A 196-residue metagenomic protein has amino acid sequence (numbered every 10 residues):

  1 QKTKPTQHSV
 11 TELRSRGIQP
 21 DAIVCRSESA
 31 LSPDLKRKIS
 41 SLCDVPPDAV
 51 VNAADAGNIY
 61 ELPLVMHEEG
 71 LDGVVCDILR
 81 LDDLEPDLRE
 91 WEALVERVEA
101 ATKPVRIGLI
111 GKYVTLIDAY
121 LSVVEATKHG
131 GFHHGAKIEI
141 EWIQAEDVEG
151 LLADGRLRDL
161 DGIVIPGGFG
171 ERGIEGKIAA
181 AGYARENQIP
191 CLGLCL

Functional and structural regions predicted by a protein language model:
Q1-L196: N-terminal beta1-alpha1 cap of cysteine-dependent amidohydrolase-like domains
